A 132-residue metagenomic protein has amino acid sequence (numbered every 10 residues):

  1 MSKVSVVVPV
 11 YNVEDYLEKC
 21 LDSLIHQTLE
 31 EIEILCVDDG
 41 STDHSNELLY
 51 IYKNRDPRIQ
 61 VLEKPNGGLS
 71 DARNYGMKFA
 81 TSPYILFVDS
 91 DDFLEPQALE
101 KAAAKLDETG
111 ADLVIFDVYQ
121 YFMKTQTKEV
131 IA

Functional and structural regions predicted by a protein language model:
M1-A132: Nucleotide-sugar donor-binding/catalytic module of glycosyltransferases that assemble extracellular/cell-envelope
